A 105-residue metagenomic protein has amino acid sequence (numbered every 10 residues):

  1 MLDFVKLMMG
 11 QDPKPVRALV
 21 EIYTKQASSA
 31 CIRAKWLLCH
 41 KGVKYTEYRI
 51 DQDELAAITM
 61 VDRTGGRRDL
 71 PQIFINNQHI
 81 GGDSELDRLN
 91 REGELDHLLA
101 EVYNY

Functional and structural regions predicted by a protein language model:
L2-F4: Post-cleavage N-terminal segment of exported redox proteins
K6-T46: Local sequence-structure signature of Cys/Sec-based thiol-disulfide redox active-site neighborhoods
A27, I50-D53, Q78: Short beta->alpha junction loops/turns
I32-W36, T59, S84: Generic recognition of short, well-ordered alpha-helical segments
I50-R68, E94-Y105: Thioredoxin-like thiol-disulfide oxidoreductase module
I75-Y105: Non-catalytic, surface beta->alpha helical segment in thiol-disulfide oxidoreductase systems
